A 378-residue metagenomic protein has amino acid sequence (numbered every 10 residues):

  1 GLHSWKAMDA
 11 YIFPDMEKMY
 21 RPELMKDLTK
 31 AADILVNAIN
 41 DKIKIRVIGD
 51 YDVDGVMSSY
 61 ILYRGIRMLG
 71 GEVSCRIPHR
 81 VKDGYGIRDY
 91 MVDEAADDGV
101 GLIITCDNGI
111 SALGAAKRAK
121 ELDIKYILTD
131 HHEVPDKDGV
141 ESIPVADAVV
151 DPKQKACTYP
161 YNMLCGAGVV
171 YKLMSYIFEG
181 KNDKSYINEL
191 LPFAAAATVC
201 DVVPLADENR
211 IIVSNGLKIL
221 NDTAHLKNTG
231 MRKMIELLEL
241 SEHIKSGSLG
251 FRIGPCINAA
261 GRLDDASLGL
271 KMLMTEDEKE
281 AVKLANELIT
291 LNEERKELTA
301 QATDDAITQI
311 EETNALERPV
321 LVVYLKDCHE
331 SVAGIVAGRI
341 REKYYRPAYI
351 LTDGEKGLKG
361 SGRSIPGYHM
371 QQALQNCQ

Functional and structural regions predicted by a protein language model:
G1-L102, L122, E179-Q378: Hydrophobic helix-and-loop "lid/oligomerization" segment in the mid-to-C-terminal part of catalytic domains
A95-V203, N209: Conserved phosphate-handling catalytic cores of large alpha/beta enzymes
